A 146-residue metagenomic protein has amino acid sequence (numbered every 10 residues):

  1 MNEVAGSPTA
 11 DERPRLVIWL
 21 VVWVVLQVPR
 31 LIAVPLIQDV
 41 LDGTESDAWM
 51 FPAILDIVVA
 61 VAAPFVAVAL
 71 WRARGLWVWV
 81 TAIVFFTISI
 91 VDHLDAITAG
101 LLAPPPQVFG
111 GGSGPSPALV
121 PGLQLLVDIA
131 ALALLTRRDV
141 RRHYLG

Functional and structural regions predicted by a protein language model:
N2-G146: Topology signature of small-to-medium multi-pass alpha-helical membrane proteins
